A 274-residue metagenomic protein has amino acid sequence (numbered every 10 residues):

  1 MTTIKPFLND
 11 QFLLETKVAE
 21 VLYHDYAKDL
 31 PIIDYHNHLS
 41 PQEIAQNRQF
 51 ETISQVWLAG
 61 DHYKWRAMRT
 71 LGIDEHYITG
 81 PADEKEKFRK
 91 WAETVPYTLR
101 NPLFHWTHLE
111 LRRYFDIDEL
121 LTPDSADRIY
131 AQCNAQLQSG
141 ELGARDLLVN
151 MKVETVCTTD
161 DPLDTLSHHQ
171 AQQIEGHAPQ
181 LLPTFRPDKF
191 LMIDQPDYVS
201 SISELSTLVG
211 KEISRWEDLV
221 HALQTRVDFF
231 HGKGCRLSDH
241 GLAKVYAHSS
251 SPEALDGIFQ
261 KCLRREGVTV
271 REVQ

Functional and structural regions predicted by a protein language model:
T2-Q274: Metal-cofactor-binding active-site regions of metalloenzymes
